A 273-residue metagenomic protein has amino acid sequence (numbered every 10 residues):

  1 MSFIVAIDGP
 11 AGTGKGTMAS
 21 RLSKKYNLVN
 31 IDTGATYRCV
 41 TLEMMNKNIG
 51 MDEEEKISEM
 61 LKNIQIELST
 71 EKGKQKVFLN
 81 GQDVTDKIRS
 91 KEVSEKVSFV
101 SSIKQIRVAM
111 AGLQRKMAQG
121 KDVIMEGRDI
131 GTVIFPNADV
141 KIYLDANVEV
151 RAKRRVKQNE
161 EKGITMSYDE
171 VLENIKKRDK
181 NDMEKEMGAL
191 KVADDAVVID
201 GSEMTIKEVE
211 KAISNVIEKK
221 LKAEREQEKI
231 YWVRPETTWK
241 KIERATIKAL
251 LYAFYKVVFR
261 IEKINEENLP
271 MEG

Functional and structural regions predicted by a protein language model:
I7: Hydrophobic anchor at the beta1->P-loop junction of P-loop NTPases
P10: P-loop (Walker A) phosphate-binding loop of NTP-binding proteins
T13: ATP-binding Walker
G16: Walker A/P-loop
K25-S90: N-terminal phosphate/diphosphate-binding loop that engages ATP/GTP or pyrophosphate donors across diverse enzyme folds
L79, D83-T85, S94, V156-E161 (+1 more regions): NTP-dependent small-molecule kinase module
T85-K162: ATP-dependent NMP and nucleoside kinases share a basic, alpha-helical "lid"
A223-G273: Membrane-anchoring hydrophobic helices of lipid-metabolizing enzymes
